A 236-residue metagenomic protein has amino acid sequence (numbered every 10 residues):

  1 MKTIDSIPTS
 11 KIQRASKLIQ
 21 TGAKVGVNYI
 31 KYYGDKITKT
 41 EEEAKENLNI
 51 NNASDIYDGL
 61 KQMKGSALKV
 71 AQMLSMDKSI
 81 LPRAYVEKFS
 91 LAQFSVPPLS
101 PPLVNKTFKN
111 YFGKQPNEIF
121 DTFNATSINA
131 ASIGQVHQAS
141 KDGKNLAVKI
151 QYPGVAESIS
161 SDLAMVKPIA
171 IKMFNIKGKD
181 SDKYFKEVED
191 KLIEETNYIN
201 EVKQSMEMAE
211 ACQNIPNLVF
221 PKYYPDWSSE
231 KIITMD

Functional and structural regions predicted by a protein language model:
M1-Q135, D142, L146, S158-F185: N-terminal accessory/targeting segments that precede structured cores
N51, D55, K203, L218: Short, conserved clusters of charged catalytic residues that mark active-site and nucleotide-handling motifs
A71, V136, V148, E201 (+1 more regions): Residue-level signature of catalytic and energy-coupling elements of molecular machines, predominantly ATP/GTP-dependent
Q93, I150-A156, V188-E194: Conserved protein-kinase N-lobe ATP-binding Lys motif
Q93, K141, I150-Y152, P225 (+1 more regions): Flexible glycine-/small-residue-rich
A156-S158, T234: Switch/connector loops and helix/strand junctions flanking conserved nucleotide-binding motifs in nucleotide-processing
L163, K167, K183-Q213, V219-D236: Conserved structural core of kinase catalytic domains
